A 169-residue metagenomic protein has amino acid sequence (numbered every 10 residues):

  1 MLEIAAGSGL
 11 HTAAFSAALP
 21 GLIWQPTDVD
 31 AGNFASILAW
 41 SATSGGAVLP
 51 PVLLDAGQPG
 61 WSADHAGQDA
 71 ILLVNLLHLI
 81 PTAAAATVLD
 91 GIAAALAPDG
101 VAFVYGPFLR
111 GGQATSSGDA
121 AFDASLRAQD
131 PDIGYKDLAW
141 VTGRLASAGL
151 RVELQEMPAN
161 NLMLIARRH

Functional and structural regions predicted by a protein language model:
L2, A13-G60: Class I SAM-dependent methyltransferase SAM/SAH-binding core
A5-G9: Class I SAM-dependent methyltransferase "Motif I" SAM/SAH-binding loop
W61-I71: A short acidic, Gly/Pro-enriched loop at the edge of an enzyme's catalytic core that lines a small-molecule cofactor
I80-I92: A short, conserved alpha-helix within the catalytic core of class I
D99-F108: Conserved beta-strand signature within the Rossmann-like core of class I S-adenosyl-L-methionine
S117-G118, A124-D137: Acceptor-substrate binding/catalytic loop of class I
D132-A148: Short alpha-helix
L150-H169: Core SAM-dependent methyltransferase catalytic element
